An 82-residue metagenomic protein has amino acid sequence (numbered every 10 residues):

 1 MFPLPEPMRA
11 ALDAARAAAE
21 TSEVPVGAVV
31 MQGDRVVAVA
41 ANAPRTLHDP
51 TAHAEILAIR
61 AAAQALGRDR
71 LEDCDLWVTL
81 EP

Functional and structural regions predicted by a protein language model:
M1-P7, Q32, D75: Charged, low-complexity, helix/coiled-coil-prone segments
F2-T21: Short, basic/aromatic recognition patches
R9, A38-P82: Zn2+-dependent cytidine deaminase-like catalytic core
S22-V26, E72: Short, basic and Ser/Thr-rich N-terminal targeting/leader segments
V26-Q32: Short beta-strand scaffold segments in enzyme catalytic cores
